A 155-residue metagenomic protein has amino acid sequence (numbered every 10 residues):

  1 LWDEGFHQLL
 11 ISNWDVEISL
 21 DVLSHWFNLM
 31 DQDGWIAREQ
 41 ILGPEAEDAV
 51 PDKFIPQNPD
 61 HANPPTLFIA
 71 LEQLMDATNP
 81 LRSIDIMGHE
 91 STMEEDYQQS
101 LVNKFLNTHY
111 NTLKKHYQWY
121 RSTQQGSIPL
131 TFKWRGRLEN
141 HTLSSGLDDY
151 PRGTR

Functional and structural regions predicted by a protein language model:
L1, F6, K53-P56: Internal amphipathic alpha-helical repeat/solenoid segments
D3-M30: Alpha-helical support elements that line or immediately flank enzyme active sites and cofactor-binding pockets
E4, V16, H61-L67: Short alpha-helical patches at coil-to-helix transitions and adjacent helical residues in well-structured domains
N13-V16, N28, Q32, L67 (+1 more regions): Short, well-ordered loop/turn and helix-capping segments at boundaries between secondary-structure elements and domains
S19, W35-A37, F68: Structural recognition of the beta-strand scaffold that forms the well-ordered cores of secreted hydrolase catalytic
S24-A37, L42-G43: Active/binding-pocket-proximal capping segment
R38-T66, E72-N111, Y117-R155: The feature captures the catalytic groove of carbohydrate-active enzymes
